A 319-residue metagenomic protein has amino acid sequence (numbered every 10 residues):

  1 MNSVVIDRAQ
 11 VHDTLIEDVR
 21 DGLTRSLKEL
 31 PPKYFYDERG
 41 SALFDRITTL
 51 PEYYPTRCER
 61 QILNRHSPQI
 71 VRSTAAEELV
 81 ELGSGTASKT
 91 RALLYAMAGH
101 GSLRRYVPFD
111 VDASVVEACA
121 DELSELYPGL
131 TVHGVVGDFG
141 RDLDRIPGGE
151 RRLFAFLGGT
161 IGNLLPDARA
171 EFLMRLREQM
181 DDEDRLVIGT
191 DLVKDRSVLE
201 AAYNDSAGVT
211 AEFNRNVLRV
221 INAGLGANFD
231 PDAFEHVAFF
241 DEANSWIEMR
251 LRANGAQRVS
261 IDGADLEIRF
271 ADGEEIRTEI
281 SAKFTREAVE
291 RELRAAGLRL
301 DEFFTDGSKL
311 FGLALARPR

Functional and structural regions predicted by a protein language model:
R8, L27-A76: Class I SAM-dependent methyltransferase Rossmann-like catalytic core, especially the SAM/SAH-binding loop
A76-G85: Conserved class I S-adenosyl-L-methionine
T86-G101: Conserved SAM-binding loop of SAM-dependent methyltransferases across substrates and taxa, primarily the Class I
F109-S114: Conserved SAM/SAH-binding beta-strand->alpha-helix loop
N163-R175: A short, conserved alpha-helix within the catalytic core of class I
E178-V193: Conserved beta-strand signature within the Rossmann-like core of class I S-adenosyl-L-methionine
V198-A282, R286-A296: Substrate-binding/catalytic lobe of Class I Rossmann-like enzymes that use SAM or dcSAM, i.e., the mid-to-C-terminal
L251-A256, T305-R319: Core SAM-dependent methyltransferase catalytic element
